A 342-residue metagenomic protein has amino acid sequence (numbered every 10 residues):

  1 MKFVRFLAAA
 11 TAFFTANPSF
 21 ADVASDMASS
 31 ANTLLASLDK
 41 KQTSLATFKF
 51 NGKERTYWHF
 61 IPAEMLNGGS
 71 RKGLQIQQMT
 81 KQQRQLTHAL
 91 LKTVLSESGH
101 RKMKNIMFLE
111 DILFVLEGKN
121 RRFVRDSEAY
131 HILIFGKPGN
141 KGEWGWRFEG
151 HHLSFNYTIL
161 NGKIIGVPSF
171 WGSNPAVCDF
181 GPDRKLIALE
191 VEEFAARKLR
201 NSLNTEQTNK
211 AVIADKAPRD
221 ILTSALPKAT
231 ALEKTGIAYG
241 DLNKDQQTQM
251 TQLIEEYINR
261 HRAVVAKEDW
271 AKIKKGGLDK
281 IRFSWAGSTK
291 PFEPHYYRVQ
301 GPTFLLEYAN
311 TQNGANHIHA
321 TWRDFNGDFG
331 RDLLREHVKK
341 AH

Functional and structural regions predicted by a protein language model:
M1-A8: Bacterial N-terminal signal peptides that target proteins for export
A10-F13: Short, linear, compositionally biased motifs with a strong N-terminal bias
T15-P18: N-terminal signal peptide c-region/cleavage motif recognized by signal peptidases
D22-S96, H100-H342: A cross-kingdom marker for long, charged
